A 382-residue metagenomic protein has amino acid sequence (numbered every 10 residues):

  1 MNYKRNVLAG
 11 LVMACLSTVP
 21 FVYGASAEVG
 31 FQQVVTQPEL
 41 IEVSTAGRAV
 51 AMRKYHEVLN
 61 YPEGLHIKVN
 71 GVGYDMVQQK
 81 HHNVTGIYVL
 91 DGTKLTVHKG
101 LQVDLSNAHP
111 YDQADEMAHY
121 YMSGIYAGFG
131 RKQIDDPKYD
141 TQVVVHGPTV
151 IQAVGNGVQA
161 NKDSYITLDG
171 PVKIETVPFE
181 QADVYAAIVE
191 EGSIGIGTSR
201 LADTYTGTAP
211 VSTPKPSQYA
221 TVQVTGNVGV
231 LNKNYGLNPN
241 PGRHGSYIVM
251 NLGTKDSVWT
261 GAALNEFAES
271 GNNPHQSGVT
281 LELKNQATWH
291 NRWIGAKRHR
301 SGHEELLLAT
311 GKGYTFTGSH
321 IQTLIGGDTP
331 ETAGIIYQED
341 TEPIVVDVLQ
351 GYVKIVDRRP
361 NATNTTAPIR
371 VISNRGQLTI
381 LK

Functional and structural regions predicted by a protein language model:
M1-S26: Gram-negative bacterial Sec-dependent N-terminal signal peptides
K4, A25-P38: N-terminal intrinsically disordered, low-complexity tails enriched in polar/charged
A25-E28, L40-R53, N70-L90, S106-Q142 (+7 more regions): Extracellular beta-strand/beta-solenoid scaffold signature
F31-Q37, V58-E63, K94-G100, D135-P137 (+13 more regions): All-beta strand scaffolds that present successive hydrophobic residues in beta-strands
E63-L65, H109: Catalytic-site microenvironment of enzymes that process N-acetyl-hexosamine-containing cell-wall polysaccharides
V103: Glycine-rich nucleotide cofactor-binding entry segment
T225, Y247, T254-K382: Extracellular beta-strand/loop-rich repeat segments of large surface/secreted proteins
